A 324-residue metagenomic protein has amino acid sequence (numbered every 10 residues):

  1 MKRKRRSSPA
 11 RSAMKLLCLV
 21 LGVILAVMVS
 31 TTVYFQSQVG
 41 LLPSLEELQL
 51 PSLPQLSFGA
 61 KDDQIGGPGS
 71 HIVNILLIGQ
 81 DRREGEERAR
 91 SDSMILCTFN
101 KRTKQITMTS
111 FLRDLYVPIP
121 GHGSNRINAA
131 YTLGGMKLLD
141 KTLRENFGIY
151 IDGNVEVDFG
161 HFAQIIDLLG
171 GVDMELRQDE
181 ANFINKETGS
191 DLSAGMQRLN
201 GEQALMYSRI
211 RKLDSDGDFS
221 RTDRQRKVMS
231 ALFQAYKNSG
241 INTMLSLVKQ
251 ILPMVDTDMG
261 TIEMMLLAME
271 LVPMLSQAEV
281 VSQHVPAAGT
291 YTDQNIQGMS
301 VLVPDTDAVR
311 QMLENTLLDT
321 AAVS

Functional and structural regions predicted by a protein language model:
K2-S324: Non-catalytic, solvent-exposed segments at the cell envelope interface
